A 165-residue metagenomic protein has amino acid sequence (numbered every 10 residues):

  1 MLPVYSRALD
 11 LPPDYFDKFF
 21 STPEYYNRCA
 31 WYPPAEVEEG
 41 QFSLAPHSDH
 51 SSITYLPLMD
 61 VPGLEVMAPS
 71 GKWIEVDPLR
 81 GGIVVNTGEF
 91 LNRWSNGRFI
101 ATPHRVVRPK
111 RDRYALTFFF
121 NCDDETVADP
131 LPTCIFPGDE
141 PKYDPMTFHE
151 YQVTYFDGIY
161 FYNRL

Functional and structural regions predicted by a protein language model:
L2-L165: C-terminal flanking tails of non-heme Fe-dependent oxygenases
